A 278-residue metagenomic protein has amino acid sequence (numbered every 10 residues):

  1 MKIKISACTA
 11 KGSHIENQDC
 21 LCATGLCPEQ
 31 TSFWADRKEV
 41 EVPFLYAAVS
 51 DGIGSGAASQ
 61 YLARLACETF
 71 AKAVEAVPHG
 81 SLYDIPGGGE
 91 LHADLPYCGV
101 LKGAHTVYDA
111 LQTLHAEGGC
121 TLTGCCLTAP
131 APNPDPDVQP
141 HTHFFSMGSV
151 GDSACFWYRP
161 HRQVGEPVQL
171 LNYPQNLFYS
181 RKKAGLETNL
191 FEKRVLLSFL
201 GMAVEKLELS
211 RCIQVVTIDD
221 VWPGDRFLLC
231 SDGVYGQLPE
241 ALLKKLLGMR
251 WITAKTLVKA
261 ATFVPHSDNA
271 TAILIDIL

Functional and structural regions predicted by a protein language model:
M1-L278: PP2C/PPM-type serine/threonine phosphatase catalytic domain
